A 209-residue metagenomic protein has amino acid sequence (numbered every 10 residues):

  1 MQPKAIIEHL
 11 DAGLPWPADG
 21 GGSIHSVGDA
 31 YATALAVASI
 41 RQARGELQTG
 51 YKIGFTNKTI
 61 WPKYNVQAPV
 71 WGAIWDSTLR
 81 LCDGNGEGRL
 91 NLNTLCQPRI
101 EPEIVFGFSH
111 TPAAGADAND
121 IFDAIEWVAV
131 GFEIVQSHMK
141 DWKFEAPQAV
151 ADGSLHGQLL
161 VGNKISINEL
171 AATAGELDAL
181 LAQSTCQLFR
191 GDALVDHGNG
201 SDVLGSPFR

Functional and structural regions predicted by a protein language model:
Q2-S206: Catalytic-core "active-site belt" of small-molecule-metabolizing enzymes, emphasizing His/Asp/Glu-rich regions
R209: Glycine-rich phosphate/ribose-binding loops and adjacent secondary-structure elements that form binding surfaces
